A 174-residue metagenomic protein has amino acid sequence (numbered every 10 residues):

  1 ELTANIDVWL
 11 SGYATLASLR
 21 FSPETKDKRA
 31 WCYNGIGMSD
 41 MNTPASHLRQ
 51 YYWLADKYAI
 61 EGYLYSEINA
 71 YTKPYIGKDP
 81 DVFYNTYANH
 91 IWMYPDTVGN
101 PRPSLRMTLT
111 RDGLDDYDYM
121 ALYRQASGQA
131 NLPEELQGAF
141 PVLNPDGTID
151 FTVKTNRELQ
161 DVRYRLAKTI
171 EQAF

Functional and structural regions predicted by a protein language model:
E1, Y75-F174: Catalytic domains of carbohydrate-active enzymes that cleave complex glycans
E1-I76: Catalytic-core regions of glycoside hydrolase
